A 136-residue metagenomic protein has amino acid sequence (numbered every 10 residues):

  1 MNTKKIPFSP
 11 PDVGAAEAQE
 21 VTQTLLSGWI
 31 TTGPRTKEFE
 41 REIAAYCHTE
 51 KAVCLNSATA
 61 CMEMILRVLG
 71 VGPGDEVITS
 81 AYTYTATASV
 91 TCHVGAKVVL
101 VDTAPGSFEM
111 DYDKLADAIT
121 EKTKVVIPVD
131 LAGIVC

Functional and structural regions predicted by a protein language model:
M1-I30, P34: N-terminal "arm"/small-domain region of PLP-dependent enzymes with the aminotransferase-like
V13, P34, E38, N56-S57 (+2 more regions): Short beta->alpha linker loops
A16, E38, A60, M110 (+1 more regions): Short, conserved clusters of charged catalytic residues that mark active-site and nucleotide-handling motifs
E17-E20, F39, A86: Hydrophobic alpha-helical segments typical of transmembrane helices and their membrane-interface/capping positions
W29-E76, V90-V94, L100-D102: Phosphate-binding glycine-rich loop
R67-C136: PLP-dependent aminotransferase-like
